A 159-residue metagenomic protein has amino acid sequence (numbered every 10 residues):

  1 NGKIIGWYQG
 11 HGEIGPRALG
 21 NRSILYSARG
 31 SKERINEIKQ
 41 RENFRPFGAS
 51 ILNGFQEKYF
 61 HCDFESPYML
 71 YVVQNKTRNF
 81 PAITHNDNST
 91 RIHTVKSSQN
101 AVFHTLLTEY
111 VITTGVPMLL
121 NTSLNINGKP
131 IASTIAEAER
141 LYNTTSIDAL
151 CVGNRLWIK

Functional and structural regions predicted by a protein language model:
N1-K159: Flexible beta->alpha loop and helix N-cap segments adjacent to enzyme active/binding sites
